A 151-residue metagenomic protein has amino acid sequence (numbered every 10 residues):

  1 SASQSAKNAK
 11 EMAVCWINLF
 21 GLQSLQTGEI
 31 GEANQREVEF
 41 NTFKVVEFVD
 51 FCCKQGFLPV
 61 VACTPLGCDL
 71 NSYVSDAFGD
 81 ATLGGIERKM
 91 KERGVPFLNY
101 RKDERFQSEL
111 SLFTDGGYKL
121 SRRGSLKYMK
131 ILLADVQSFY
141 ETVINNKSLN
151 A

Functional and structural regions predicted by a protein language model:
S1-K54, S148-A151: Secreted/periplasmic serine-hydrolase-like ester/acetyl group-modifying domain
L19-Q23, A62-L66, Y100-D103: Short loop/turn segments at strand-loop or loop-helix junctions that form parts of catalytic or ligand-binding pockets
E32-V38, Y73-D76, T114-K119: Second-shell loop/turn segments in exported
F40, K44-E47, A81, G85 (+3 more regions): Extracytoplasmic/secreted proteins, especially bacterial periplasmic and envelope-associated proteins
V49-D76: Active-site segments of SGNH/GDSL-like serine hydrolases that catalyze O-acetyl group transfer/hydrolysis on lipids
L66-R101: Substrate-gating cap/lid alpha-helix
R105-D115: Short helix/strand-capping connector loops at secondary-structure junctions
F113-N150: Histidine-centered active-site loop/cap adjacent to the catalytic His in serine esterases/O-acetyl transfer systems
